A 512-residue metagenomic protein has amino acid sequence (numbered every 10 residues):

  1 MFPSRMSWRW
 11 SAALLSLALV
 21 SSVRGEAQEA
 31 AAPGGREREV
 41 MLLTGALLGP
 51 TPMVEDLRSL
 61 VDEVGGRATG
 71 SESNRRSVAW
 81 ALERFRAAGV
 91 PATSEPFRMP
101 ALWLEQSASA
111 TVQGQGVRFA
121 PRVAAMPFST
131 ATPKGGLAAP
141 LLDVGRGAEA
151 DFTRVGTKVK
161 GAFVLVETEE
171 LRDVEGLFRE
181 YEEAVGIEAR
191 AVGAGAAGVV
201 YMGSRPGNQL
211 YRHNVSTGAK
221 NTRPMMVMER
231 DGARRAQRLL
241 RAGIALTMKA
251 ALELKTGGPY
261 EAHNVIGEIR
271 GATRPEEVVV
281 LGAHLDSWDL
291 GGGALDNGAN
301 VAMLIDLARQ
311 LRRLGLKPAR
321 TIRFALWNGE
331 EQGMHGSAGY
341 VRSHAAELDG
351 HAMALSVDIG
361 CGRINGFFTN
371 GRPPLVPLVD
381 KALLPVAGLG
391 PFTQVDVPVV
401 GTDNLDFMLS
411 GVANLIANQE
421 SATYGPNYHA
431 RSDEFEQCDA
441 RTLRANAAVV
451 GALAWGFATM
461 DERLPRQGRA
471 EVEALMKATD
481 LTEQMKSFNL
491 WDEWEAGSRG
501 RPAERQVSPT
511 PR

Functional and structural regions predicted by a protein language model:
S11-S22: Bacterial N-terminal signal peptides
E29-R36, L42, R58, D62-F163 (+1 more regions): Noncatalytic luminal/extracellular "stalk/propeptide" segments of secretory-pathway proteins
R36-S71, F97, Q209-V215, D286-S287 (+2 more regions): N-terminal capping segment at the start of a domain
E37-E39, V123-G156, V215-A294, D306-R309 (+2 more regions): Soluble metallo-hydrolase cores and metallopeptidase-like ectodomains found primarily in the secretory/periplasmic
V40-L48, D62-E72, A139-V144, L171-E188 (+7 more regions): Second-shell loop/turn segments in exported
L48, R274, D289, W327-N427 (+1 more regions): Metal-dependent peptidase/peptidase-like ectodomains
E183-A184, E188-A191, V265, L281 (+2 more regions): Alpha-helical metal-binding/catalytic segments enriched in His/Glu/Asp
R309, R313, G425-F488, G497-R499 (+2 more regions): His/Asp/Glu-rich mid-to-C-terminal helical/loop segments that flank catalytic regions of hydrolases
